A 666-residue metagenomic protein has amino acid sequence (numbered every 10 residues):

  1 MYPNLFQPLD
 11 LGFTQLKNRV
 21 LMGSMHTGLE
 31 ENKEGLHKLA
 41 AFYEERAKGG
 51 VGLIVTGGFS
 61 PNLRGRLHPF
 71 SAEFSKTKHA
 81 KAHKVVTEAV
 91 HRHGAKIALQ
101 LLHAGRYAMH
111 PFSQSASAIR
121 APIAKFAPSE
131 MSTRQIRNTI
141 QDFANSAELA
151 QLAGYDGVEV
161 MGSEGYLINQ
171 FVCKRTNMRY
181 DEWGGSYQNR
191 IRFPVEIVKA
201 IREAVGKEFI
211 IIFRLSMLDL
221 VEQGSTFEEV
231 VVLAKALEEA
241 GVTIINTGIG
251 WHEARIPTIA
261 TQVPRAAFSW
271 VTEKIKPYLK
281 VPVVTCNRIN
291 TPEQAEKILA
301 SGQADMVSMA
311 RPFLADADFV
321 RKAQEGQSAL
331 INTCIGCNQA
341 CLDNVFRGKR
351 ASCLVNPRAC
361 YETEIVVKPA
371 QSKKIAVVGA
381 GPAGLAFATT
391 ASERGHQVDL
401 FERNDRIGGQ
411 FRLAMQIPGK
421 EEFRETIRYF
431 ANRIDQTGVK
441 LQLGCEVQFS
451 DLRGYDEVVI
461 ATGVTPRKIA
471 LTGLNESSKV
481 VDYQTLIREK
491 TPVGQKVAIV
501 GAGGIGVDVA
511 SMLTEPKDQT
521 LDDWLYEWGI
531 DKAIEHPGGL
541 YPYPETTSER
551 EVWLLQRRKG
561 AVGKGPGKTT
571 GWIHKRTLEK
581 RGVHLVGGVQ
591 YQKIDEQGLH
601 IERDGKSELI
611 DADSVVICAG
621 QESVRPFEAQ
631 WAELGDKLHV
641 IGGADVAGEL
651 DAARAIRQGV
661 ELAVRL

Functional and structural regions predicted by a protein language model:
M1-V378, P382, F387-E393, Q397-V398 (+3 more regions): Flavin-dependent oxidoreductase catalytic cores
V198, E362-A370, E393, Q397 (+4 more regions): Flanking helices and flexible, charged tails adjoining ferredoxin-like Fe-S electron-transfer domains in multi-subunit
T258-P264, V366-S372, L413-E425, D482-R488 (+3 more regions): Short, contiguous acidic/charged loop-to-helix segments that flank catalytic cores in large enzymes
L279, G302-Q303, T437, N475-E476 (+3 more regions): Short, structured coil segments at secondary-structure junctions
K373-L400, Q442-S450, G454, V464-L471 (+3 more regions): Rossmann-like dinucleotide/flavin-binding elements
G409-Y455, G563-V589: N-terminal Rossmann-like dinucleotide/flavin-binding domain of flavoprotein oxidoreductases that bind FAD/FMN
